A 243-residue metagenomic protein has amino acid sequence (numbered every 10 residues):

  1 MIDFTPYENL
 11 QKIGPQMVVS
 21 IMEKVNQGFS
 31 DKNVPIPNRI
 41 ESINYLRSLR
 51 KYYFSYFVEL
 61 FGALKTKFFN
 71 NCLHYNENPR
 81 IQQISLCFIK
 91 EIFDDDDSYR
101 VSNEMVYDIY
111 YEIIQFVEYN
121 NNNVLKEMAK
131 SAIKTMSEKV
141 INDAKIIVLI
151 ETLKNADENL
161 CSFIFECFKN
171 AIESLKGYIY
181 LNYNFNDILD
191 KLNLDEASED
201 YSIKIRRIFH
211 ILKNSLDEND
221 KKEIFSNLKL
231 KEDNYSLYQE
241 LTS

Functional and structural regions predicted by a protein language model:
M1-Y52, E59-G62, T66, D233-S243: N-terminal "cap/leader" segments of large eukaryotic alpha-helical scaffolds
I2, D190-S243: Eukaryotic acidic, Ser/Thr-rich intrinsically disordered low-complexity regions
I2-F4, N33-R50, N78-F93, N121-M128 (+1 more regions): HEAT-repeat alpha-solenoid elements in large eukaryotic scaffold proteins
Q11-P15, K51-F61, I92-V106, N122 (+4 more regions): Flexible loop/turn segments at the boundaries of HEAT repeats in alpha-solenoid HEAT proteins
V18-F29, F57-L73, R100-V117, N142-L153 (+2 more regions): HEAT/HEAT-like alpha-solenoid repeats
E41-S42, Y56-F68, C72, E77-F88: N-terminal helical submodule of small eukaryotic multi-pass membrane proteins
Y45-R50, F68, S85-D96, I113-V117 (+4 more regions): Hydrophobic residues within the alpha-helices of tandem HEAT/HEAT-like
E158-K169, N182-D187, D200-R207: Amphipathic alpha-helical protein-interaction segments enriched in hydrophobic
